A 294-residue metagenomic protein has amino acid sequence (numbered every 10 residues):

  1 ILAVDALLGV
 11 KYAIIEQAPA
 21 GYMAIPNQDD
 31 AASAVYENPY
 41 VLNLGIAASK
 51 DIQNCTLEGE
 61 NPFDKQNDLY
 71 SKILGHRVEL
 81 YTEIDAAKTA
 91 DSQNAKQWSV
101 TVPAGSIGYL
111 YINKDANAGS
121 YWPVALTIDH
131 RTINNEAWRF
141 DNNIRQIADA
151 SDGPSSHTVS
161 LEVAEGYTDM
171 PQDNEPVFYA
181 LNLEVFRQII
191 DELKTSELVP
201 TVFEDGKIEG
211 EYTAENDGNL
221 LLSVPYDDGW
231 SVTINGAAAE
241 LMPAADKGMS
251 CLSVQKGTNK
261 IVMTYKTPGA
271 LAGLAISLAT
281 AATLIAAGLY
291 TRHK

Functional and structural regions predicted by a protein language model:
I1-S92, Q97-T101, S106-I107, N143-I147 (+1 more regions): A cross-kingdom signal targeting lumenal/periplasmic-facing segments of multi-pass membrane and secretory-pathway
R77-K294: Active-site-proximal, structured, solvent-exposed surfaces of multi-pass membrane proteins that position macromolecular
